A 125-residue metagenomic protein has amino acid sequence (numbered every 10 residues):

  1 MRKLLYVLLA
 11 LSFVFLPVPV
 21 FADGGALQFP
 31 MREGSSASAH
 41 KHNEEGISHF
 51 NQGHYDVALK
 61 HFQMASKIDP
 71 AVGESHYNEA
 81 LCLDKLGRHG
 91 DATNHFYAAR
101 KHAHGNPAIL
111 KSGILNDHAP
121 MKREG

Functional and structural regions predicted by a protein language model:
E44, N78, S112-G113: Canonical tetratricopeptide repeat
N51-Q52, K85-L86, A119-M121: Register position in tetratricopeptide repeats
Q63-K67, K101: Conserved structural position within tetratricopeptide repeats
